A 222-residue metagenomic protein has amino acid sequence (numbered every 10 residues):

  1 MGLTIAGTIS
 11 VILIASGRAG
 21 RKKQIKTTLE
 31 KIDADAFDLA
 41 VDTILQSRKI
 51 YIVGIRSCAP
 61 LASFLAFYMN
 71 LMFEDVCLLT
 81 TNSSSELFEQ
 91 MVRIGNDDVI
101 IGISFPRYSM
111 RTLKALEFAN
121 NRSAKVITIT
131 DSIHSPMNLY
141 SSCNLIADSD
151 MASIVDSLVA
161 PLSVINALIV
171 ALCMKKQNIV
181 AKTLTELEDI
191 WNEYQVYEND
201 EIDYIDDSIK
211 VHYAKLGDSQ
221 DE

Functional and structural regions predicted by a protein language model:
G2-G20: N-terminal nucleotide-binding beta1-loop-alpha1 segment
L3-I5, I44, R93-I94: Short, flexible hinge/linker loops that cap or flank conserved catalytic cores
R18-K31: Interdomain hinge/linker segments and adjacent boundary elements that couple functional modules
K22, A34, D38, A59 (+3 more regions): Electropositive phosphate-/nucleotide-binding environments in soluble metabolic enzymes
L29-Q46: A short, well-structured juxtamembrane/interface segment
L39-D42, P60, F64, E186: Amphipathic alpha-helical interaction segments
R48-S163, A167-K176: Glycine-rich phosphate-binding loops that contact phosphosugars or nucleotide phosphates
N178-E222: A short, charged, Gly/Pro-tolerant segment at domain boundaries
